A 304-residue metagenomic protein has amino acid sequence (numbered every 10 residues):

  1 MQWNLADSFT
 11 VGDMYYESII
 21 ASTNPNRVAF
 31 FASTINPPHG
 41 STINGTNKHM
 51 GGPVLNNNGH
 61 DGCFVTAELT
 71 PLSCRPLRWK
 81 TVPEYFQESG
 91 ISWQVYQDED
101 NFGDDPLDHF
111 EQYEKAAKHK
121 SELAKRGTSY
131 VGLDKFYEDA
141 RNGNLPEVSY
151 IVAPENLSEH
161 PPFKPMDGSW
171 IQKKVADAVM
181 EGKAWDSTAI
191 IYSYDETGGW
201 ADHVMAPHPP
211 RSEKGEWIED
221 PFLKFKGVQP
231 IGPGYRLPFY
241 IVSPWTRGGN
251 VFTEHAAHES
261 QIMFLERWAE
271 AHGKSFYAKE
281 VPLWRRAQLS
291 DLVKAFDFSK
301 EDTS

Functional and structural regions predicted by a protein language model:
M1-S304: N-terminal pro-sequences and low-complexity stem/linker regions of secreted or lumenal proteins
